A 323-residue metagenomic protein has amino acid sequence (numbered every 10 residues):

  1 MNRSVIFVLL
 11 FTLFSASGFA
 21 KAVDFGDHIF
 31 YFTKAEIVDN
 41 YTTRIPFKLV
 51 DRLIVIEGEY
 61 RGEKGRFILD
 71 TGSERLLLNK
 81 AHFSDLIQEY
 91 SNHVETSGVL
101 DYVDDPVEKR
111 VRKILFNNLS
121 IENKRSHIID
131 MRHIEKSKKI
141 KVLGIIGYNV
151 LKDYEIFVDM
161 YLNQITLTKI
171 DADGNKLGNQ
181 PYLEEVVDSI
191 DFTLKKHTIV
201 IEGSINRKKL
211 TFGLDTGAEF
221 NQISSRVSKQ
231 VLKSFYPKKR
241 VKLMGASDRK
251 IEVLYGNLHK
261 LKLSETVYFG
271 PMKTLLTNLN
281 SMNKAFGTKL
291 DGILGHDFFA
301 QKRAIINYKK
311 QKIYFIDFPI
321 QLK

Functional and structural regions predicted by a protein language model:
M1-I6: Positively charged n-region of N-terminal signal peptides that target proteins for export
F7-A16: Bacterial N-terminal signal peptides
G18-K323: Pepsin/retropepsin-fold aspartyl endopeptidases
